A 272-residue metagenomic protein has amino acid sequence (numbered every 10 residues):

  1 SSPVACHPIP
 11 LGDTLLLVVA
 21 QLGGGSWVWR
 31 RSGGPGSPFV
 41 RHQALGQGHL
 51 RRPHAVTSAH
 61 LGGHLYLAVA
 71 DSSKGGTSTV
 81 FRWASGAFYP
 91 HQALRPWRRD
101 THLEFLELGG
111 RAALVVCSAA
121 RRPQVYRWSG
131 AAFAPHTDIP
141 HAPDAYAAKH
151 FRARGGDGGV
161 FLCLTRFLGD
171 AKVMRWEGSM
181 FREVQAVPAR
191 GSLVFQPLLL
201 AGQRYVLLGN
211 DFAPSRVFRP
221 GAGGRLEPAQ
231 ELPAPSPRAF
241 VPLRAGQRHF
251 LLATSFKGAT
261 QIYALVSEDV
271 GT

Functional and structural regions predicted by a protein language model:
S1, V40-Q47, Y89-L94, A134-I139 (+2 more regions): A short beta-strand motif characteristic of beta-propeller blades
S2-P8, L50-S58, R98-F105, P143-F151 (+2 more regions): Repeated scaffold domains used in trafficking and secretory/extracellular systems, primarily beta-propellers
G12-V18, G62-A68, G109-V115, G155-L162 (+2 more regions): Entry beta-strands of beta-propeller and related beta-repeat scaffolds
V19-L22, A68-S72, V116-A119, C163-R166 (+3 more regions): Recurrent small/Gly-Pro-centered beta-turn motifs in extracellular repeat architectures
G24-R30, G75-F81, R121-R127, L168-M174 (+2 more regions): Structural motif
S32-P35, W83-A87, W128-A132, W176-S179 (+2 more regions): Short loop/turn segments that connect beta-strands within beta-propeller blades
S192-A222: Loop/turn-rich, solvent-exposed surfaces of beta-rich toroidal or solenoidal domains
G209-S215, P228-T272: Blade-level signature of beta-propeller repeat domains, shared across WD40, Kelch, NHL, RCC1 and BNR/Asp-box propellers
